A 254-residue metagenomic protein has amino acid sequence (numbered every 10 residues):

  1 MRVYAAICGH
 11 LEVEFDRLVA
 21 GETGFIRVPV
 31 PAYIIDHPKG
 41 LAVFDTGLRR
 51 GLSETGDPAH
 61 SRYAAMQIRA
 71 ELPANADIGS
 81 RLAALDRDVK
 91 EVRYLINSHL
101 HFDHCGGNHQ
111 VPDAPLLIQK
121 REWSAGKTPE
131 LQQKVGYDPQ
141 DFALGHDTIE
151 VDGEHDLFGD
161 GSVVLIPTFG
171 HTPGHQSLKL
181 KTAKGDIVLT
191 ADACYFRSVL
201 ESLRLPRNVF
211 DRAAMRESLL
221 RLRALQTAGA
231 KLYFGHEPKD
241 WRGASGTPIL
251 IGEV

Functional and structural regions predicted by a protein language model:
M1-Y4: Extreme N-terminal starter segment of soluble prokaryotic enzymes
H10-S80, S177-A191: Conserved beta-strand hairpin/beta-sheet module of binuclear metal-dependent hydrolase folds, prominently
A20-G21, R27, I118, T128-E130 (+2 more regions): C-terminal/domain-terminus segments
F44, S98, I118-Q119, L189-D192 (+1 more regions): Active-site flanking residues adjacent to catalytic metal/cofactor-binding acidic residues
R49, P139-A143, G153-F158, S162-F169 (+1 more regions): Metallo-beta-lactamase
A70-E91, P115, Q119-P167, F210-G229: Metallo-beta-lactamase
V92-D103: Metallo-beta-lactamase
G106-P112, G243-T247: Metal-dependent catalytic neighborhoods of phosphoester/phosphodiester hydrolases
